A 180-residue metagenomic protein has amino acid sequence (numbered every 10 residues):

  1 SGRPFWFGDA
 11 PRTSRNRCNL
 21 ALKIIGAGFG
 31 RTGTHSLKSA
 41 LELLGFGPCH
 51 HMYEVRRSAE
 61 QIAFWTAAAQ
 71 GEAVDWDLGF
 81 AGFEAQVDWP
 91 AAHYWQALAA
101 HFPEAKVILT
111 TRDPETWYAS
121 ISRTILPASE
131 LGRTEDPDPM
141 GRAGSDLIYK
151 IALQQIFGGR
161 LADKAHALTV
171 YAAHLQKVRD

Functional and structural regions predicted by a protein language model:
S1-C18: N-terminal amphipathic/basic-hydrophobic helices that include classical n-h-c signal peptides and signal-anchor
G8, I25-T32, S36-A173: Anion-recognition interface
T13-R15, A73, I125-L126, R179: Amphipathic alpha-helical interaction segments
L20-I24: Extreme N-terminal starter segment of soluble prokaryotic enzymes
H174-D180: A structural motif corresponding to the C-terminal end of an alpha-helix and its immediate exit/capping segment
